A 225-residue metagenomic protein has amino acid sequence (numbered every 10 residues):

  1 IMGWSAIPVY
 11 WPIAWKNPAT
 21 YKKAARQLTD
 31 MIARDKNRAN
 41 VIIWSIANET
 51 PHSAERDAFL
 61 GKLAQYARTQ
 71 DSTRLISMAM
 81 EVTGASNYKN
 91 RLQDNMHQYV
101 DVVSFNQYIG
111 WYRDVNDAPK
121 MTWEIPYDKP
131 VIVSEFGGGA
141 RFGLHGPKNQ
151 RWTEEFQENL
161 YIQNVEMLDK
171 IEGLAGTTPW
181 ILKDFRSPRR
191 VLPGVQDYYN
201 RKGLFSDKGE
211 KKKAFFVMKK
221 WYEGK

Functional and structural regions predicted by a protein language model:
I1-K120, E124-P130, A140-H145, R186-D197: Active-site mouth of glycoside hydrolases
N17-A19, G146-E154, G203: Short glycine-enriched, charge-decorated loop/helix-capping segments at active-site entrances that position
K23-Q27, E55-F59, F156-L160, G209-A214: Soluble or luminal CAZymes and related metallo-dependent hydrolases
Q27-M31, L63, L160-N164, A214-W221: Alpha-helical packing segments of well-folded alpha/beta enzyme cores
R34-N40, T69-D71, M167-L174, V217-K225: A structural motif corresponding to the C-terminal end of an alpha-helix and its immediate exit/capping segment
D35, W180-K225: Aromatic-rich peripheral "rim/lid" segments of glycoside hydrolase catalytic domains that contact and position glycan
W44, A67, V103, E135 (+3 more regions): Conserved, mostly hydrophobic/aromatic
N149-G194, F215-M218: Substrate-binding cleft of secreted/luminal carbohydrate-active enzymes
